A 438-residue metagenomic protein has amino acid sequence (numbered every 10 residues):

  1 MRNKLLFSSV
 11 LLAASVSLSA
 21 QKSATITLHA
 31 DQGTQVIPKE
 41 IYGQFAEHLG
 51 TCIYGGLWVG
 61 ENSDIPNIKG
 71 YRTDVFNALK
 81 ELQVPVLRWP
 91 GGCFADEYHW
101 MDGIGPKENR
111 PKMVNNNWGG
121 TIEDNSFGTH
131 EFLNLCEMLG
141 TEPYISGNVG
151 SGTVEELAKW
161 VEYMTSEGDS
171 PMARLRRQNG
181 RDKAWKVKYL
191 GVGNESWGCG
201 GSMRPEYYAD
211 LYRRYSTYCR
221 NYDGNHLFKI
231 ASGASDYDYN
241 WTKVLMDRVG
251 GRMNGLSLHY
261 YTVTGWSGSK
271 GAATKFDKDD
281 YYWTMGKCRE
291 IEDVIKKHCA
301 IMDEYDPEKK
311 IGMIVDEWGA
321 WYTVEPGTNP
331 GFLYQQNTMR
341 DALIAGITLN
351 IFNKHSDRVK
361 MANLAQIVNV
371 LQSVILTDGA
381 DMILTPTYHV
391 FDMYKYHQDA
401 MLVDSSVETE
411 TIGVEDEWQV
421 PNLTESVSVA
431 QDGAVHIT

Functional and structural regions predicted by a protein language model:
M1-S23: Bacterial Sec-dependent N-terminal signal peptides
A20-G255, C288-V324, T328-T438: Non-catalytic accessory regions flanking glycosidase/transglycosidase catalytic cores in CAZymes
L258: Histidine-centered catalytic micro-motifs
T262-Y282, T328: Active-site His/acidic residue clusters
